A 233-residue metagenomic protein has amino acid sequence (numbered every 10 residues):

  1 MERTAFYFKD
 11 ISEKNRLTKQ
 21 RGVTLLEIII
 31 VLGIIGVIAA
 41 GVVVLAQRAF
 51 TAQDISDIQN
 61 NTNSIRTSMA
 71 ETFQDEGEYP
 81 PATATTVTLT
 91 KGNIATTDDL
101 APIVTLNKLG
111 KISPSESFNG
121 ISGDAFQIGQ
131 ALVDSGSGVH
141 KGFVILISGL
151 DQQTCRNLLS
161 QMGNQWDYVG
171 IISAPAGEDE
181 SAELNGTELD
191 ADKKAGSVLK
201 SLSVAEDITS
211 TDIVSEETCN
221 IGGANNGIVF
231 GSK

Functional and structural regions predicted by a protein language model:
M1-R21: N-terminal leader/signal peptides at the extreme start of proteins
R21-G33: N-terminal signal-anchor/signal peptide hydrophobic helix marking the start of the first transmembrane segment
I28, R48-I55, V144-S148: Short, charged/polar micro-motifs that form catalytic or ligand-binding hotspots
L32-Q53, E71-F73: C-terminal juxtamembrane segment of a hydrophobic transmembrane alpha-helix
A49, N61-P80: N-terminal alpha-helical signal peptides/signal-anchor transmembrane segments
I58: Glycine-rich anion/phosphate-binding loop at the beta-strand->alpha-helix junction
T72-L109: Short, glycine/small-hydrophobic-rich surface segments
G110-K233: Intrinsically disordered, low-complexity regions enriched in Pro/Ser/Thr/Gly and acidic residues
